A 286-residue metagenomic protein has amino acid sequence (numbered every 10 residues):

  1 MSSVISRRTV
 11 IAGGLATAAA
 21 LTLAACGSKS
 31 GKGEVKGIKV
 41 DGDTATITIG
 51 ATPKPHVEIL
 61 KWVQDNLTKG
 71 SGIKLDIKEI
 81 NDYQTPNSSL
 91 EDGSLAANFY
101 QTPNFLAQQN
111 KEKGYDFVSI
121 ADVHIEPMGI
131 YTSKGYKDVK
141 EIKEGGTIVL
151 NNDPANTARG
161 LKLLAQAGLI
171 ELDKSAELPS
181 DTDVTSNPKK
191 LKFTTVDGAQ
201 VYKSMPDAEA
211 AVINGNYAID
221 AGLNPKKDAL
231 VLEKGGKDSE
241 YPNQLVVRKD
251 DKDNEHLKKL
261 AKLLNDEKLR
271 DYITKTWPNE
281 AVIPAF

Functional and structural regions predicted by a protein language model:
R7-I11: N-terminal export leaders
C26-V35: Bacterial lipoprotein signal-peptidase II cleavage site
D43-K54, L75-E79, T147-I148: Short, well-ordered beta-strand elements
P53-K74: Short, polar/charged alpha-helical segment
K78-S88, A176-K203: Short helix-initiation/N-cap motifs at beta->coil->alpha
I120-I170, R270: A conserved helix-loop-strand patch within extracytoplasmic ligand-binding domains of the periplasmic binding
P127-V139, Y241-N254: A bilobed periplasmic-binding-protein/Venus flytrap-type ligand-binding module shared by bacterial periplasmic
N156-A165, L264-P284: Periplasmic-binding protein-like
